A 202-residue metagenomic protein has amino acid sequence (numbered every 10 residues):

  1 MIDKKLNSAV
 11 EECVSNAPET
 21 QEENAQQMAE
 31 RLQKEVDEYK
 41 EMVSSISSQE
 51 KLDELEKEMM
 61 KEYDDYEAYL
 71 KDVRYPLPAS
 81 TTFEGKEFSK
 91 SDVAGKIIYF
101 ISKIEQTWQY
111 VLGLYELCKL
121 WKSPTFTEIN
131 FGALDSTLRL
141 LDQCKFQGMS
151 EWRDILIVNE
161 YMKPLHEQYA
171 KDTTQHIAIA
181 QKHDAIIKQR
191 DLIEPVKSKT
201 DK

Functional and structural regions predicted by a protein language model:
I2-K202: Positively charged, low-complexity terminal tracts and the immediately adjacent first secondary-structure elements
